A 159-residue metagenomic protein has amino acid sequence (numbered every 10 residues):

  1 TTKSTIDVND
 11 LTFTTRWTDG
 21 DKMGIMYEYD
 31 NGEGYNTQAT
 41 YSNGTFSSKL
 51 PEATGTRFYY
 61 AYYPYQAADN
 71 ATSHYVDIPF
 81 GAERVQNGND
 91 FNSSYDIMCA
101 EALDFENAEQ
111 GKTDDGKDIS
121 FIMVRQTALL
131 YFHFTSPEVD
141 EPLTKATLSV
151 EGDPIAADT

Functional and structural regions predicted by a protein language model:
T1-T144: Short, low-hydrophobicity acidic/polar segments
D96-I97, T147-T159: Contiguous ligand/interfacial binding patches
